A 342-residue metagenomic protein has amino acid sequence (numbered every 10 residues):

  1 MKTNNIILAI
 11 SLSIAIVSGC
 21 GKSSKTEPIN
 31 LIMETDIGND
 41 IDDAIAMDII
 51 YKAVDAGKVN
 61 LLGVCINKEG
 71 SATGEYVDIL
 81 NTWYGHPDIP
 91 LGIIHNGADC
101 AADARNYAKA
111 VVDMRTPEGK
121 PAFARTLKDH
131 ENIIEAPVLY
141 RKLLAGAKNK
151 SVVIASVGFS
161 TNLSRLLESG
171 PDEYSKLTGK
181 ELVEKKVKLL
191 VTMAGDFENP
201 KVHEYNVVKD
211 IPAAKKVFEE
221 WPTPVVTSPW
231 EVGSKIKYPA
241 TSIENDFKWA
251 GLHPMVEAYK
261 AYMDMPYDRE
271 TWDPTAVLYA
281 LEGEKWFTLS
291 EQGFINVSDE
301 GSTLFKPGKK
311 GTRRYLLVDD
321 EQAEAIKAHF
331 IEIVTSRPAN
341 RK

Functional and structural regions predicted by a protein language model:
M1-E27: Bacterial Sec-dependent N-terminal signal peptides
G21-K342: N-terminal acidic, glycine/proline-rich low-complexity segments
